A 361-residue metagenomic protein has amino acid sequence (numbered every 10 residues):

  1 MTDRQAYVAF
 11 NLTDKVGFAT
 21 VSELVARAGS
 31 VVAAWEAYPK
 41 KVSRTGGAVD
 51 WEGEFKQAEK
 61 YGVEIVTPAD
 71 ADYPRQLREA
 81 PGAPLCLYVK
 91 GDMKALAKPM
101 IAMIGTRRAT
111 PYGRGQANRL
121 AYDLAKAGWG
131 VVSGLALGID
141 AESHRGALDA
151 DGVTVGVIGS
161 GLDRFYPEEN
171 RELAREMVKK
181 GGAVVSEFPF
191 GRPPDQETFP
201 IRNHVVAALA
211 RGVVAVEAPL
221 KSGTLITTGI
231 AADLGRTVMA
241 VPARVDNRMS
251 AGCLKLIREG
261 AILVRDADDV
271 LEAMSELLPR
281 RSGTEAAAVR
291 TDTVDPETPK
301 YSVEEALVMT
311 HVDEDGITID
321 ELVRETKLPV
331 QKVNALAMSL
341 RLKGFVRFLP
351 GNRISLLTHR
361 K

Functional and structural regions predicted by a protein language model:
M1-D72, I319, K343-F345, P350-G351 (+1 more regions): Short, small/acidic-rich helices and loops at N termini and domain boundaries of DNA replication/processing enzymes
M1-R4, T67-K361: Glycine-biased, small-residue-rich flexible motifs in mid-sequence functional cores and linkers
